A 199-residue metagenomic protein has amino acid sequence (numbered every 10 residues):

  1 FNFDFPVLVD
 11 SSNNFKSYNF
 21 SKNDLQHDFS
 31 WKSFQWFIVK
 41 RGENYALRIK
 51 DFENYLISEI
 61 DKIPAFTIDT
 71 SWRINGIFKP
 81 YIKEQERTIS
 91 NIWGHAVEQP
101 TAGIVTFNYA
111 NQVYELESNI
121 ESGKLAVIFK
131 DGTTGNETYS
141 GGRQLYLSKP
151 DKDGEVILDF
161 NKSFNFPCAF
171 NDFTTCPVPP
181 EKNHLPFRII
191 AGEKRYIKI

Functional and structural regions predicted by a protein language model:
F1, F29, F34-K40, G76 (+1 more regions): Broad, structure-driven detector of short, well-ordered beta-strand segments within folded domains
F1-S21: Forkhead-associated
P6-L8, Q112, Y139, Y146 (+1 more regions): Mid-to-C-terminal functional-domain signal that highlights helix-capping/loop sites within ligand-binding modules
K16-Y18, W36, Q144-K149: Beta-strand-rich interaction surfaces with strong enrichment in secreted/lumenal proteins
F34, I38-A96: Surface-exposed beta-loop interaction hotspot
I49, E59-I68, W72, T134-G135 (+2 more regions): Extended, aromatic/histidine-rich regions of cofactor-dependent oxidoreductases associated with respiratory
A96-T134, T138: Mid-length scaffold segments of soluble, non-membrane domains
S148-V156: A short, structured loop/turn motif at beta-sheet edges
